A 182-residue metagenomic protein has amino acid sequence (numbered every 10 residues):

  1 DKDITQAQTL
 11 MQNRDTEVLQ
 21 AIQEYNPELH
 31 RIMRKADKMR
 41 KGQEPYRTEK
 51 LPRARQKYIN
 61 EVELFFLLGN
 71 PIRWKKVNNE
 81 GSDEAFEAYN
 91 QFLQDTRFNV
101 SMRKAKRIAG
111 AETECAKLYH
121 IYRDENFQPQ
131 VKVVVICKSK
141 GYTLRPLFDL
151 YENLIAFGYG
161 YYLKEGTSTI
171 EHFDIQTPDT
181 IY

Functional and structural regions predicted by a protein language model:
D1-V134, K164: Extended, helix-rich architectural segments
I108-Y182: Structured, contiguous alpha/beta core segments that scaffold functional sites
